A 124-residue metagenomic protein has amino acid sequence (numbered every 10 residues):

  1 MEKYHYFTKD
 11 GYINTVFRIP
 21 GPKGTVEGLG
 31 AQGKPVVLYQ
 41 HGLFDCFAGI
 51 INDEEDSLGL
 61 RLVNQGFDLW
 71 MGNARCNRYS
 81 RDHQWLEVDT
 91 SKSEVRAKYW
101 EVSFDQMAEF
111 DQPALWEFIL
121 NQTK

Functional and structural regions predicted by a protein language model:
M1-Y4: Short, hydrophobic/aromatic-rich segments at coil-to-beta transitions
F7, I19-G21, K92: Intrinsic-disorder/low-complexity, polar/charged segments
F7, K34, D53, K98 (+1 more regions): Intrinsic disorder
K9-G11: Glycine-centered tight beta-turn/hairpin loop motif at sheet-sheet or coil-to-beta transitions
T15, P20-V88: Short, surface-exposed "cap/lid" segments of acyl-processing enzymes
T90-T123: Alpha/beta-hydrolase active-site loop
